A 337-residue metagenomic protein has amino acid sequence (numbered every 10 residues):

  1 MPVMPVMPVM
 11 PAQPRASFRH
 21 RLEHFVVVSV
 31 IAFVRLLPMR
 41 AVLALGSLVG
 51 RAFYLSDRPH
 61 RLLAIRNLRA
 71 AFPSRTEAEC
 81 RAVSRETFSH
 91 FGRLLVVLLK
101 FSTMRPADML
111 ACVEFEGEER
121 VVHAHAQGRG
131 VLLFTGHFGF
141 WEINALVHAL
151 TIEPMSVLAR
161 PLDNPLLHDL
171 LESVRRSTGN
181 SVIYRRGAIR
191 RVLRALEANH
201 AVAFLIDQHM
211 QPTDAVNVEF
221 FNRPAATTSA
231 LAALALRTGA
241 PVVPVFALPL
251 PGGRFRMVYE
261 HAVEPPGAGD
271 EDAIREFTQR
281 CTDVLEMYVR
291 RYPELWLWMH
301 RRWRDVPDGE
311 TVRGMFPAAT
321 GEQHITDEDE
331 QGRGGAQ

Functional and structural regions predicted by a protein language model:
P2-T135, H168-L171, G179, I325 (+1 more regions): Membrane-anchoring hydrophobic helices of lipid-metabolizing enzymes
P11-R19, L37, F53-S56, A82-R85 (+3 more regions): Non-catalytic C-terminal accessory region of glycerolipid acyltransferases and related lyso-lipid remodeling enzymes
S29, L63, E119, I143 (+4 more regions): Short Gly/charged-rich anion-binding patches and loops
C80, D163, L167, F277: Hydrophobic (often cysteine-bearing) scaffold residues that line and stabilize catalytic clefts of nucleotide/cofactor
D108-V113, R160, S177-I183, F220-N222 (+2 more regions): Short, flexible loop segments at the rims of nucleotide/cofactor-binding pockets, characterized by
A126-R186, H209-E219: Catalytic core of membrane glycerolipid acyltransferases/transacylases, capturing the structured, soluble-facing
